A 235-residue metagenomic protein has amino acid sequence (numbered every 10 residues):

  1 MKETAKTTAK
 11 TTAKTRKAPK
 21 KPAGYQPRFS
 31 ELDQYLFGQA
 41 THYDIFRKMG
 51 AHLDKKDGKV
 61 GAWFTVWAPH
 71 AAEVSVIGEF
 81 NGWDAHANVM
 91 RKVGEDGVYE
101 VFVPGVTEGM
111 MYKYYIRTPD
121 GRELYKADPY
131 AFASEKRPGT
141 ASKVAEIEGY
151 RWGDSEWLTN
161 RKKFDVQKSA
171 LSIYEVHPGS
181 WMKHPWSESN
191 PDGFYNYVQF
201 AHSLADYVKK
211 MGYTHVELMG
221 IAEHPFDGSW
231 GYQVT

Functional and structural regions predicted by a protein language model:
M1-K59, W63, V93-E175, S180-E188 (+2 more regions): The feature marks proteins involved in alpha-glucan
V66, Y114, V176, V208 (+1 more regions): Conserved, mostly hydrophobic/aromatic
W67-V74: Short proline/glycine-enriched turn/loop motifs at strand-loop junctions of beta-rich domains
V74-V76, Y112: Short beta-strand elements bearing conserved aromatic residues within extracellular beta-rich modules
E79-D84, P119: Change "in extracellular beta-sheet-rich domains … of secreted and cell-surface proteins" to "in beta-sheet-rich domains
A85-G94: Solvent-exposed serine/threonine-rich low-complexity stretches and specific carbohydrate-binding patches
N160-F164, A201-G212: Short amphipathic alpha-helices and their capping/turn segments at secondary-structure boundaries
K183-W186, N190-Y195, D206-T235: Aromatic-lined carbohydrate-binding/catalytic grooves of carbohydrate-active enzymes
